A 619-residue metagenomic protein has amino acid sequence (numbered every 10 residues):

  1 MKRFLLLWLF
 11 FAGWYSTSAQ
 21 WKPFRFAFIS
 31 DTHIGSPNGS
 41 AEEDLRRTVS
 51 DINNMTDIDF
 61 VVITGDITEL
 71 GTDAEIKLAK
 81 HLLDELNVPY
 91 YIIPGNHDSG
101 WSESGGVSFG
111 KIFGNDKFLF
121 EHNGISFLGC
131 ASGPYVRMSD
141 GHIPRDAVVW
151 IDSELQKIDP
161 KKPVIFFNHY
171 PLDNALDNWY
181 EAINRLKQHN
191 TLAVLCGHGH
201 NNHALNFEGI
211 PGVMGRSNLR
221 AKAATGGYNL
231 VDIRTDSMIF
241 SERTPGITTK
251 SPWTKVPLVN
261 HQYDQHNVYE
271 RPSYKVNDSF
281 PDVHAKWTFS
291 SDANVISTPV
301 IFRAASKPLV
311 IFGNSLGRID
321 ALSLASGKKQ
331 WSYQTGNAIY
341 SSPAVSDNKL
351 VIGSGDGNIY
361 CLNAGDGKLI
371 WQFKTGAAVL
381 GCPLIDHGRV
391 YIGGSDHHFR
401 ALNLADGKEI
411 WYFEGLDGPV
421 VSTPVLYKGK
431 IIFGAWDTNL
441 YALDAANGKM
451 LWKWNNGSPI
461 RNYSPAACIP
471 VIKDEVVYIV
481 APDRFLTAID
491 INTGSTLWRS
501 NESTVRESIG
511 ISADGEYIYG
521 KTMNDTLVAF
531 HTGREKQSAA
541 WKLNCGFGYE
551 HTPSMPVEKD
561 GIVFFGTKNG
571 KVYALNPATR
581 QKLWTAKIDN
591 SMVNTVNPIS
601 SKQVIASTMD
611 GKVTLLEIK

Functional and structural regions predicted by a protein language model:
T17-L78: N-terminal active-site segment of His-dependent metallophosphoesterases
T72-P160, E181-A193, H203-G215, A221-R234: Extended active-site neighborhood of metal-dependent phosphoesterases/phosphodiesterases
I210-R271: Binuclear metal-dependent phosphoesterase catalytic core
F280-F302, W331-A344, L369-D386, S395 (+7 more regions): Extracytoplasmic beta-rich repeat domains
K307-P308, D347-K349, H387-G388, K428-G429 (+4 more regions): Short coil/turn segments that connect the beta-strands within blades of beta-propeller domains
L316-G317, D356-N358, D396-H398, T438-N439 (+4 more regions): Short coil/turn segments within WD40 beta-propeller repeats
S323-S326, N363-D366, N403-G407, D444-N447 (+4 more regions): Short loop/turn segments that connect beta-strands within beta-propeller blades
